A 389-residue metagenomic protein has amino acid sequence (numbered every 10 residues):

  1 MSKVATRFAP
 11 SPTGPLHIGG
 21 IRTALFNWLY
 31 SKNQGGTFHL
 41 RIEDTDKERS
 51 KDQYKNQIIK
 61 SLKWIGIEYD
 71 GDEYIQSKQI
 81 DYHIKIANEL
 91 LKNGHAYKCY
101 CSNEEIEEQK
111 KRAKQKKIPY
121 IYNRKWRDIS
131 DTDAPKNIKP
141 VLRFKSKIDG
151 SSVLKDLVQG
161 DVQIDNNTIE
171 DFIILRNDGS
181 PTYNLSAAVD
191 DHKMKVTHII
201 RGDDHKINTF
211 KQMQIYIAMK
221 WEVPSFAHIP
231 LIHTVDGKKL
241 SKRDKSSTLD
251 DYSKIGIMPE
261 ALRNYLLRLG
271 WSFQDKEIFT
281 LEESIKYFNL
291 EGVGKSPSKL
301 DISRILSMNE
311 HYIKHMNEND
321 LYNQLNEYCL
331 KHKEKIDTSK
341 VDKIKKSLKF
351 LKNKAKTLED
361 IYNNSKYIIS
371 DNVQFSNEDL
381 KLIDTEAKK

Functional and structural regions predicted by a protein language model:
M1-Q115, I207-W221, A261: N-terminal Rossmann-like or analogous alpha/beta NTP/dinucleotide-binding catalytic cores that position adenine
F8-P12, I42-D44, V189, K193 (+3 more regions): Short, histidine-centered active-site or binding-site loop motifs used for metal coordination, general acid-base
R41-E43, R201, A227-H228, N309: A secondary-structure boundary/capping signal
S50, I75-Y82, K98, K145-S146 (+8 more regions): Catalytic cores of large soluble enzymes that bind and process phosphate-bearing ligands
Y97-H228, H233-L240, T248, F273: Active-site cores that bind ATP or allylic diphosphates and position pyrophosphate for catalysis
S102, S130-D133, M316-D320, D384: Residues that cap or delimit alpha-helices
I207, M219-Q374: Catalytic adenosine-cofactor/nucleotide-binding cores of aminoacyl-tRNA synthetases and other
E378-K389: C-terminal accessory/binding modules appended to enzymatic or scaffolding proteins
